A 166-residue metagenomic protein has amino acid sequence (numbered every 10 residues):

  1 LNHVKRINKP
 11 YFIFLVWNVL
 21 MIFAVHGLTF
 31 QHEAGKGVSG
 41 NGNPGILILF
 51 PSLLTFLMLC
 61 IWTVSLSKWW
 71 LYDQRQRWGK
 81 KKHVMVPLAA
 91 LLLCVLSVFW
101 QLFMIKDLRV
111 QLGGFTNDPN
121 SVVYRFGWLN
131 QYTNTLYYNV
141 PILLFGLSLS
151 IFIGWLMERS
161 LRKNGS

Functional and structural regions predicted by a protein language model:
L1-L57: Transmembrane alpha-helical insertion/packing segments
L1-N8, Q76-R77, N130-Y132: Short, Lys/Arg-rich N-terminal segment immediately upstream of the first membrane anchor
F12-F23, K82-R109: Hydrophobic alpha-helical membrane-insertion segments
V19, F23, F56-T63, L91 (+2 more regions): Hydrophobic alpha-helical transmembrane segments of multipass integral membrane proteins
Q31-L49, S97-L136: Interfacial non-cytosolic loop connecting adjacent transmembrane helices
P51-M58, Y124-S150: Hydrophobic alpha-helical transmembrane segments
L57-H83: Membrane-helix interface/capping segments
S67-R77, D107-R109, L143-S166: Cytosolic juxtamembrane helix at the C-terminal end of the final transmembrane segment
